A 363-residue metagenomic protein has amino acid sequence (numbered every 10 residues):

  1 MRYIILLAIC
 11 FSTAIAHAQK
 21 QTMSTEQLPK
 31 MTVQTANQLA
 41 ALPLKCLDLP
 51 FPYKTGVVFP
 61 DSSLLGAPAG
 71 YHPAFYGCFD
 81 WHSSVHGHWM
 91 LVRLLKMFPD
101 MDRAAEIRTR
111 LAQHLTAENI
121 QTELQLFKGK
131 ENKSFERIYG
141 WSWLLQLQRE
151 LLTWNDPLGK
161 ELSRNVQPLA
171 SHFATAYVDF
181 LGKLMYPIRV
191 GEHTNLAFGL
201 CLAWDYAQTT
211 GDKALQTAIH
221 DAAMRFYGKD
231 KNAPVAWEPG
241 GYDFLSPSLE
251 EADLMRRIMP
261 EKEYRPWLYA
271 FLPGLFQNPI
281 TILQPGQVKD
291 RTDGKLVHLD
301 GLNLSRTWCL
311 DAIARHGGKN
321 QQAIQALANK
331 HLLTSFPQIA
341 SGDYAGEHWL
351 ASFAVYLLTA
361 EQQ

Functional and structural regions predicted by a protein language model:
M1-M23: Bacterial Sec-dependent N-terminal signal peptides
K20-Y76, D343: Low-complexity, Ser/Thr/Pro/Gly-enriched N-terminal "stalk/linker" regions
M23-M31, K45, V85-M101, S142-L158 (+4 more regions): Well-ordered alpha-helical scaffold segments within catalytic/enzyme domains
T25, P60-S62, C78, F127 (+2 more regions): Extracellular, repeat-based ectodomains that mediate carbohydrate processing or recognition
T25-T32, P68-V85, Q125-S142, K183-L196 (+4 more regions): Solvent-exposed loop and edge beta-strand segments that line ligand/cofactor-binding and catalytic clefts
A41-L44, D48, P52, P73-G77 (+7 more regions): HEAT/HEAT-like alpha-solenoid repeats
A69, P73, V85, L94-T210: Extended ligand-binding groove/face enriched in aromatic
T210-A214, A218-W349: Long, repeat-rich segments with strong aromatic
